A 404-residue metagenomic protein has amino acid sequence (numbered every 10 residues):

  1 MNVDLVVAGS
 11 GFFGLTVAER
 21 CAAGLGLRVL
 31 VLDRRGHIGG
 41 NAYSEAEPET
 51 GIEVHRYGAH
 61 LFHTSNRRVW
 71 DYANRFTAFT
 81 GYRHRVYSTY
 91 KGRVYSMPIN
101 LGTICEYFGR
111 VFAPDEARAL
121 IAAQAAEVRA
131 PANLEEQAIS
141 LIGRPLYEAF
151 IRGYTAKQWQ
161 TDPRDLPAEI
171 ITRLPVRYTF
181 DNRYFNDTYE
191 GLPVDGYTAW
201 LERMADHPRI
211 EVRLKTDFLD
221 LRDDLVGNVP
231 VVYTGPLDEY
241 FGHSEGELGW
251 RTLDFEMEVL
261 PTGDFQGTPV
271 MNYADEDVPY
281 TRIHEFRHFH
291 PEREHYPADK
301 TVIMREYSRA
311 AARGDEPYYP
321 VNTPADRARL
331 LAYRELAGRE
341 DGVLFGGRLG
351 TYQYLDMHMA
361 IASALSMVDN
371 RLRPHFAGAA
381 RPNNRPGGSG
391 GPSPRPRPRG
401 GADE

Functional and structural regions predicted by a protein language model:
M1-F13, L30: Beta1/beta-strand and adjacent pyrophosphate-binding region of the FAD-binding site in flavoprotein oxidoreductases
E19, A23, D206, S366-D369 (+1 more regions): Short, well-ordered alpha-helices that flank and scaffold nucleotide-derived cofactor binding pockets
E19-P48: Glycine-rich FAD pyrophosphate-binding loop
G24, T216-G338: Mid-domain catalytic core of redox enzymes that form a hydrophobic substrate pocket/lid adjacent to a catalytic redox
R28, E53, A78, R209-R213 (+1 more regions): Conserved beta-strand segments of alpha/beta enzyme cores
A46, H284-G391, R395-R399, D403-E404: Conserved flavin/dinucleotide-binding core of flavoenzymes
E49-Q124: Dinucleotide-binding Rossmann-like beta1-alpha1 core, especially the glycine-rich loop that anchors the ADP
K91-S96, L101-P230, F241: Active-site/ligand-binding neighborhood in enzyme catalytic cores
